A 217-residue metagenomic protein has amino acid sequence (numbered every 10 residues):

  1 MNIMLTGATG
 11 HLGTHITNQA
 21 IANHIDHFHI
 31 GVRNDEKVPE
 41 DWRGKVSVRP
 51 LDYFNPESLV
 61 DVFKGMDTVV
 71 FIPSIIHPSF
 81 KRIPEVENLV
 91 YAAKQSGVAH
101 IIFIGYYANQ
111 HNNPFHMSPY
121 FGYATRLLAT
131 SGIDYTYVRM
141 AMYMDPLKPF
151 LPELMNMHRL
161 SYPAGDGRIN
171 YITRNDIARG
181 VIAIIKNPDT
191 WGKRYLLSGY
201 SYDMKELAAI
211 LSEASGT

Functional and structural regions predicted by a protein language model:
M1-D41, F54-E57, K64, S74-K81 (+2 more regions): Oxidoreductase cofactor-interface core, primarily capturing Rossmann-like NAD(P)-dependent enzymes
V46, D67, A99: Conserved acidic residues
L51: Cofactor-binding loops of NAD(P)H-dependent oxidoreductases, dominated by short-chain dehydrogenase/reductases
V69-F71: Short, basic/glycine-rich phosphate-binding loops at helix/coil junctions that contact nucleotide phosphates
